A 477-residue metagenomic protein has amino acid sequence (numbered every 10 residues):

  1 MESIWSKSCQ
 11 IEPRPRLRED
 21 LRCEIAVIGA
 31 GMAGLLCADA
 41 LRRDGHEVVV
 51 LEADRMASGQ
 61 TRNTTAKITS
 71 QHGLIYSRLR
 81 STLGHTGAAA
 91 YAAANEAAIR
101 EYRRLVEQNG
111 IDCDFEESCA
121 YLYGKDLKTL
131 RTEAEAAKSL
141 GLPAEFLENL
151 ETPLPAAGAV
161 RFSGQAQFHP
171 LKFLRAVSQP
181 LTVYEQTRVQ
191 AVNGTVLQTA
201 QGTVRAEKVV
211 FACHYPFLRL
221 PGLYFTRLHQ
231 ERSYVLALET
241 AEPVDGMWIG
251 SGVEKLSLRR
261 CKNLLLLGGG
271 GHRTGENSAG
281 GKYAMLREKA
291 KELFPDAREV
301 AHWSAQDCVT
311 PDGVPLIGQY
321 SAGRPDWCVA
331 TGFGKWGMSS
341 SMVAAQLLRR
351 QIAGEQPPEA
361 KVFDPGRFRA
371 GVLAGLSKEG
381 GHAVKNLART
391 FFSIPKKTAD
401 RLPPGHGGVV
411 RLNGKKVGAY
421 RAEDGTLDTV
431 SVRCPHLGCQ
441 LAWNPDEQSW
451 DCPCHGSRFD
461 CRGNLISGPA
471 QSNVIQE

Functional and structural regions predicted by a protein language model:
M1-I25, G468, V474-E477: Extreme N-terminal leader/targeting segments of oxidoreductases
E2-S8, L74-R80, R103-F173: Flavin (FAD/FMN) cofactor-binding and adjacent substrate-gating region of FAD-dependent oxidoreductase domains
C23-V50: N-terminal Rossmann-like FAD-binding beta1-loop-alpha1 element of flavoenzymes
R43-N63: Glycine-rich FAD pyrophosphate-binding loop
E135-K138, A159-K208, A212: Helical element adjacent to the flavin cofactor pocket in flavoenzyme catalytic cores
V192-R260, N386, D400: Flavin-dependent oxidoreductases
L236, V409-E477: Rieske [2Fe-2S] iron-sulfur-binding domain
G252-V253, K262, T274-N277, Y283-M285 (+3 more regions): C-terminal catalytic lobe of FAD-dependent flavoproteins
